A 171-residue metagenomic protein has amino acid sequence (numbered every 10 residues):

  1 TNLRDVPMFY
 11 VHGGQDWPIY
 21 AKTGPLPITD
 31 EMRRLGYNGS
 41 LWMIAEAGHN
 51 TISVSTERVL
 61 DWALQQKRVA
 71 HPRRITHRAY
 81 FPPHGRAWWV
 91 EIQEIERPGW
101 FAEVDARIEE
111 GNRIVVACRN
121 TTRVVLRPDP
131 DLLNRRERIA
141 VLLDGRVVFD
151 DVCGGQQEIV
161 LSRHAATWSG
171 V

Functional and structural regions predicted by a protein language model:
T1, L26-P27: Alpha-helical scaffolding within the catalytic cores of extracellular/periplasmic polymer-degrading hydrolases
T1-R4, R34-L35: Extracellular/periplasmic catalytic domains that process cell-envelope and extracellular macromolecules
L3, F9-G13: Short beta-strand/loop motif that positions the catalytic acidic residue of the alpha/beta-hydrolase fold
P7-M8, S40: Beta-sheet entry/capping signal
Y10, W17-Y20, Y37, Y80: Sequence-level detector for tyrosine residue identity
G14-T23, H49-N50: Acidic catalytic loop of the alpha/beta-hydrolase fold
T23-L26, E57: A structural signal for well-ordered alpha-helical segments within the folded catalytic domains of diverse enzymes
D30-V171: Alpha/beta-hydrolase-fold serine-hydrolase catalytic core, especially in secreted/extracellular enzymes
